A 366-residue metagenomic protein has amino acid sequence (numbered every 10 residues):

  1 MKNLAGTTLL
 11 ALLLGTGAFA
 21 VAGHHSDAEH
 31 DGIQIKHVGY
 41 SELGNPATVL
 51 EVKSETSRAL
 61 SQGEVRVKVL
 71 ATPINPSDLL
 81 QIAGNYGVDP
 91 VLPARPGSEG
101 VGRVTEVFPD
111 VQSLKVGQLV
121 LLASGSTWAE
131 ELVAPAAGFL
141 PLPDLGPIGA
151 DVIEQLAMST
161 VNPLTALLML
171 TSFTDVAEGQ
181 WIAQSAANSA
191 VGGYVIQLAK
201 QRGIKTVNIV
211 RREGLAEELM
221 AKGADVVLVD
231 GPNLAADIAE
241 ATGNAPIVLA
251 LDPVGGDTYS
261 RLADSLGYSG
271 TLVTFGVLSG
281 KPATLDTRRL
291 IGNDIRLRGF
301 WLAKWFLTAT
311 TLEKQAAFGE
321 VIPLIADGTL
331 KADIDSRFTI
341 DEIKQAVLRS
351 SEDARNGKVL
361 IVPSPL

Functional and structural regions predicted by a protein language model:
H25, D31, I322, T329-S336 (+1 more regions): C-terminal capping/lid region of NAD(P)-dependent oxidoreductase domains
S57-P73, N85-T127: Glycine-rich beta-strand-centered segment in the early N-terminal region that forms part of a ligand/cofactor-binding
L80, V91, L119-A186: NAD(P)H dinucleotide-binding glycine-rich loop of Rossmann-like/cofactor-binding domains, especially the beta1-alpha1
T160-P232: Mid-domain Rossmann-like dinucleotide-binding core that forms the NAD(H)/NADP(H) cofactor-binding site
I209-E213, P253, G276, W301: N-terminal Rossmann-fold cofactor-binding loop
L234-N244: Short amphipathic alpha-helix with an adjacent loop that forms part of the alpha/beta core around
D257-T329, V362-L366: Glycine-rich phosphate-binding loop and adjacent beta-alpha segment of Rossmann(oid) nucleotide-cofactor-binding
